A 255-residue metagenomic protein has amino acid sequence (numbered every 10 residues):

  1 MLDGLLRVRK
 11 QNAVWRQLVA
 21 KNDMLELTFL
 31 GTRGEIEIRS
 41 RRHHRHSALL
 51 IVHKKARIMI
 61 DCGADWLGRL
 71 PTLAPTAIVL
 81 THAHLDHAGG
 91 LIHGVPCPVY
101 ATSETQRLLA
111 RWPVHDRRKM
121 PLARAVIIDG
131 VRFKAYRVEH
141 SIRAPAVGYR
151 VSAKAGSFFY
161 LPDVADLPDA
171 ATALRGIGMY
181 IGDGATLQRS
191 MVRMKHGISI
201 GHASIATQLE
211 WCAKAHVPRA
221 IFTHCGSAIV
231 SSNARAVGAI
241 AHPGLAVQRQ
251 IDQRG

Functional and structural regions predicted by a protein language model:
L5, Q11-P71, P145-P162, M179: Conserved beta-strand hairpin/beta-sheet module of binuclear metal-dependent hydrolase folds, prominently
L6-M24, A101-A155, P243, Q248-R254: Metallo-beta-lactamase
L30-G34, C62-D65, A83, E104 (+4 more regions): Active-site metal-binding loops of divalent metal-dependent hydrolases
E37, G68, A88-G89, L109 (+2 more regions): Glycine/Thr-rich phosphate-binding loops of Rossmann-like dinucleotide-binding domains
A56, V95-C97, A215-A220: A short helix->loop->beta-strand "cap" motif at the edges of active sites that frequently abuts
I58, G63-A101, G176-Y180: Active-site metal-binding motif and surrounding structural segment of the metallo-beta-lactamase
P75-V79, P96-V99, W112-A123, F133 (+3 more regions): Active-site regions of enzymes building and remodeling cell-envelope glycoconjugates
L167-R254: Cap/insert and terminal regions of metallo-dependent hydrolase folds
